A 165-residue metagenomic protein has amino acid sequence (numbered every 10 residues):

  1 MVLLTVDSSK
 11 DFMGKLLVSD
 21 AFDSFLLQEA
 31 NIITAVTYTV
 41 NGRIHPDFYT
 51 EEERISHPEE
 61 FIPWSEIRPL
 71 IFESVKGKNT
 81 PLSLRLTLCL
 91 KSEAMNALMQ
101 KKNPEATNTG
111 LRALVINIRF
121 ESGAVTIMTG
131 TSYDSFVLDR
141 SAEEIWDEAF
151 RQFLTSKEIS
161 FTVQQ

Functional and structural regions predicted by a protein language model:
M1-E66: Charge-rich, low-complexity N-terminal segments
F12, F22-F25, F48, F61 (+5 more regions): Phenylalanine-focused residue identity feature
A30-T34, R43, T107, S135 (+2 more regions): Short, surface-exposed, charged/polar-biased interaction segments
N31-I32, T37, E93-M95, V125 (+1 more regions): Generic "edge-of-domain/loop-turn" microfeature
T39, I44, T50, I55 (+4 more regions): General N-terminal targeting signals
E59-A124: Surface-exposed, low-hydrophobicity interaction/linker segments
V125-Q165: Mixed-charge, glycine-accented linear interaction segment located at domain edges/termini
